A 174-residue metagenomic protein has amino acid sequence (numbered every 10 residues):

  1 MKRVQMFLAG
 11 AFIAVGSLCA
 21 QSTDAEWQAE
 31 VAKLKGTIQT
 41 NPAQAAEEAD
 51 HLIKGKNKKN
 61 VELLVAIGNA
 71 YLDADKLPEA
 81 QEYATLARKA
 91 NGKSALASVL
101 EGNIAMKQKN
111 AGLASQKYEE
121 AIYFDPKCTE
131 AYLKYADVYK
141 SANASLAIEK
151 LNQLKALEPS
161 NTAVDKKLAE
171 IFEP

Functional and structural regions predicted by a protein language model:
L8, I13, L18-N69, D73-A74 (+2 more regions): N-terminal leader/linker segments that initiate helical-solenoid repeat arrays
N41-E47, D73-L86, Q108-E120, S141-Q153: Structural signature of tandem alpha-helical TPR/SEL1-like repeats, specifically the intra-repeat loop/turn
G55-K56, K89-A90, F124, L157: Structural marker of alpha-solenoid helical repeat scaffolds
